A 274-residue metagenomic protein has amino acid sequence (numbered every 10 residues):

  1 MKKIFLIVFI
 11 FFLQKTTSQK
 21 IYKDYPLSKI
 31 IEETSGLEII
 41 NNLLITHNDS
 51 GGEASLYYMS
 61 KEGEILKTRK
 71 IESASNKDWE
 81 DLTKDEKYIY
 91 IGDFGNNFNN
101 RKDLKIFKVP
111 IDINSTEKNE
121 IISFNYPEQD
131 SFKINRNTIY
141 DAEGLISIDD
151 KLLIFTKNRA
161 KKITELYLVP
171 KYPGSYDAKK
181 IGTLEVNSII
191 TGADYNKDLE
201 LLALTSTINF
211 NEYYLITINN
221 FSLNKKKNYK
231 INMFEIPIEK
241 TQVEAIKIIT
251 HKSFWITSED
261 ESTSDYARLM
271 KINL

Functional and structural regions predicted by a protein language model:
M1-Y22: Bacterial Sec-dependent N-terminal signal peptides
Q19-L274: Sequence/structural signature of beta-propeller domains
